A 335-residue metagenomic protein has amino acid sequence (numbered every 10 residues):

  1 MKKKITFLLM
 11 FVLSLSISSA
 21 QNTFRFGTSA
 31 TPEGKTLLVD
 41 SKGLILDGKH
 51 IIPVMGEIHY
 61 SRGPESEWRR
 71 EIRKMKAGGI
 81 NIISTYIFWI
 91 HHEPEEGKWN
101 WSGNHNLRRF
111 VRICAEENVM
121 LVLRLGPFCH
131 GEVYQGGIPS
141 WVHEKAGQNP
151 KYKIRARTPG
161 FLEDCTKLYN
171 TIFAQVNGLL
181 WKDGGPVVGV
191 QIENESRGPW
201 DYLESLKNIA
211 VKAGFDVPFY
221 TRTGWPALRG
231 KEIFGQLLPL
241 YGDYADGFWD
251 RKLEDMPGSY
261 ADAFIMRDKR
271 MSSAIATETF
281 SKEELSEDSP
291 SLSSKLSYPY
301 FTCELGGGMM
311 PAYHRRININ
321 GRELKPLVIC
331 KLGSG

Functional and structural regions predicted by a protein language model:
K4-S14: Sec-dependent N-terminal signal peptides
A20-I82, R112: N-terminal carbohydrate-binding accessory modules
I52-V54, G79-N81, A115-L121, W181-V188 (+3 more regions): Short, well-ordered coil/turn segments that N-cap beta-strands
W68-G136, K207-K212: Aromatic-lined substrate-binding rim segments of carbohydrate-active enzymes
G97-H105, E116, P127-I154, L203-N208 (+1 more regions): Aromatic- and acidic-residue-enriched segments that line the glycan-binding/catalytic groove of carbohydrate-active
N106-L123, N149-V187: An active-site-proximal structural segment forming one wall of the substrate-binding cleft that immediately precedes
V119, N208-P218, R267-G335: Catalytic-core region of carbohydrate-active enzymes that cleave or remodel glycosidic bonds
F161-R229: Active-site neighborhood of glycoside hydrolase catalytic domains
